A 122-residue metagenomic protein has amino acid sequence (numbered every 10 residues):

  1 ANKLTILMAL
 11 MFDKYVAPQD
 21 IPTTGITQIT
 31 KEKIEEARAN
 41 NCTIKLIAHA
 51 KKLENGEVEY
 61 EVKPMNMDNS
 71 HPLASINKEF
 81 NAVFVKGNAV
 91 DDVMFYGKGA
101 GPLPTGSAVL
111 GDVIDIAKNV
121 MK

Functional and structural regions predicted by a protein language model:
A1-S75, F80-A82: Substrate-binding/catalytic subdomain of NAD(P)-dependent oxidoreductase enzymes
H49-K51, E57-K122: Catalytic, metal-anchored helix/loop core of enzyme active sites in primary metabolism
